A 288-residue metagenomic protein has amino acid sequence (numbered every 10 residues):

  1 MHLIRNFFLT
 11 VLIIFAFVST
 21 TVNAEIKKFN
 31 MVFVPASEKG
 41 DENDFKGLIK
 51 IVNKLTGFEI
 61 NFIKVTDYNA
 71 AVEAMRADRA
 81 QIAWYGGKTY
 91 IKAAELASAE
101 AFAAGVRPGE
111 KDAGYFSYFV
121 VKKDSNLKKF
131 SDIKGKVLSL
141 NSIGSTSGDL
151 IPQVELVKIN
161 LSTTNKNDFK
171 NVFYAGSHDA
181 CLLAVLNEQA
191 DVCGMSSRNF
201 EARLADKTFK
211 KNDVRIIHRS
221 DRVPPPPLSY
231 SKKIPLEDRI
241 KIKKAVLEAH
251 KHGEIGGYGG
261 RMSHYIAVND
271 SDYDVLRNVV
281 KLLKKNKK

Functional and structural regions predicted by a protein language model:
M1-I4: N-terminal secretory signal peptides that target proteins for export/translocation
L9-V18: Bacterial N-terminal signal peptides
V18-A24: Sec/Tat signal peptide C-region and signal peptidase I cleavage site
I26, M31-N53, V65, K88 (+2 more regions): Bilobed "Venus flytrap"/periplasmic-binding protein-like clamshell domains and structurally analogous long
I26, N30-V34, A103, P108-Y118 (+2 more regions): Periplasmic-binding protein-like
E59, V137-E155, K244-K288: Ligand-binding clefts/hinges and TM-proximal coupling segments of bilobed small-molecule sensing domains
N69-A83, L96, G114-Y115, S131 (+1 more regions): Short helices/loops that flank or line small-molecule/ion binding pockets
W84-A97, P152-K158, A184-N187, D191-N212: A ligand-binding cleft/hinge motif common to bilobed small-molecule-binding domains
